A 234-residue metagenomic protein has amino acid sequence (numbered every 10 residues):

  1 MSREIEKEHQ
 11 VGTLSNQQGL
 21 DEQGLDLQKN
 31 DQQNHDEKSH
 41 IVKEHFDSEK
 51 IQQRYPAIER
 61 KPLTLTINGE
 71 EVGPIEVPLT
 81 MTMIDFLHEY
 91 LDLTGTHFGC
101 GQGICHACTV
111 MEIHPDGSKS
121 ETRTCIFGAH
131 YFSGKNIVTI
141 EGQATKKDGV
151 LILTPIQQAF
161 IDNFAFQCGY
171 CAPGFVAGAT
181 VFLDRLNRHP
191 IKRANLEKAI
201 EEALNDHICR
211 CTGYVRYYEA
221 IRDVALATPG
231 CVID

Functional and structural regions predicted by a protein language model:
S2-D234: Signature of N-terminal electron-transfer/Fe-S-associated modules in redox systems
